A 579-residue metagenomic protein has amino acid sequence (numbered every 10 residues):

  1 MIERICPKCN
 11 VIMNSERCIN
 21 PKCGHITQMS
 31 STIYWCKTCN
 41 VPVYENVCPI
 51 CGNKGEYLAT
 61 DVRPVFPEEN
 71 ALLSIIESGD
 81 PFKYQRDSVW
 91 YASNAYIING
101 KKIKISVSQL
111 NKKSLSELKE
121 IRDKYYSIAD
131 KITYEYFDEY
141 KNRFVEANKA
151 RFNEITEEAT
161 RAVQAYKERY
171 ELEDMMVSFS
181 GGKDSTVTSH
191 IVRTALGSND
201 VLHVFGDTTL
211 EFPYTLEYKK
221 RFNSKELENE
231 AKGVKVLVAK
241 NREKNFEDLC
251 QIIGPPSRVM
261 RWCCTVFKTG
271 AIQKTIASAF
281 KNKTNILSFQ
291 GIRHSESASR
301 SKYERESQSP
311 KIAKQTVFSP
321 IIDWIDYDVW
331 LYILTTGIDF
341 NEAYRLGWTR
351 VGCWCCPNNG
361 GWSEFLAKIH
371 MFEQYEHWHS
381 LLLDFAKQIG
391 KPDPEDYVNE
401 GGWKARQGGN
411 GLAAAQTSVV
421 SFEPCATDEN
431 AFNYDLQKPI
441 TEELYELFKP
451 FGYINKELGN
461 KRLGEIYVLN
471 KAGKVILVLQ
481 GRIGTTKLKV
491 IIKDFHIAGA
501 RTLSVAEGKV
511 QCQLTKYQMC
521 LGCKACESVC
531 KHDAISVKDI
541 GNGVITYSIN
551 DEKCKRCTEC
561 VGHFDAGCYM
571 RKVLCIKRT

Functional and structural regions predicted by a protein language model:
M1-C9, E16-C23, S30-C36, T335-D339 (+2 more regions): Short Cys/His-rich Zn2+-coordinating modules
I2-D328, V537: ATP-dependent adenylation/nucleotidyltransferase module used to activate substrates
R4, E16-P21, Y34, N46-P49 (+4 more regions): Cys/His-enriched microdomains
V11, L381-A506, M519, G541-T546 (+1 more regions): Long, compositionally biased intrinsically disordered regions
N14-E16, N40-N46, R345-W348, D539-C557: Short linker/helix segments within small regulatory modules
K22-T32, Y57-A59, I325, Y332-H377: Mid-to-C-terminal catalytic subdomains of enzymes that bind/position adenosyl phosphate moieties or nucleic-acid
C48, A59-T60, I272, G361-A367 (+2 more regions): Extracellular/mature segments of secreted proteins
P49-N53, A525-N542, T558-R578: Iron-sulfur cluster-binding cysteine motifs and their immediate structural context in ferredoxin-like electron-transfer
